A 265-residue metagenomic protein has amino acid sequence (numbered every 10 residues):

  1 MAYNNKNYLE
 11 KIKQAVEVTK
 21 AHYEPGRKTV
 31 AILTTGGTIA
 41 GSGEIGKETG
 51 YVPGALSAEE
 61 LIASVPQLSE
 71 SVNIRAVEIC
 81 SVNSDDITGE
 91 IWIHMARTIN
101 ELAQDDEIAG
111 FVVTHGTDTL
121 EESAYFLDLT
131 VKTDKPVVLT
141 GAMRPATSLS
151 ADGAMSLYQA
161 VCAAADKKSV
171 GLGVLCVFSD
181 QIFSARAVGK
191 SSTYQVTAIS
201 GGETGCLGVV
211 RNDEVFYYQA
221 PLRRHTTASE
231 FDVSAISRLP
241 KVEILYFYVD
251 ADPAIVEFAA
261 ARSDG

Functional and structural regions predicted by a protein language model:
A2-L102: ATP/NTP phosphate-donor binding region
R27-T29, L33-T34, S57-L68, S184-G265: Accessory alpha-helical/coil subdomains and C-terminal extensions that flank or cap enzyme catalytic cores
L33-T35, V113-H115, V138-G141, G173-S179 (+1 more regions): Short beta-strand segments
T34-A40, H115-E121, Q181-F183: Gly/Ser/Thr-rich loops at beta-strand to alpha-helix junctions that form or flank small-molecule/cofactor-binding
G41-S42, D118-A124, G153-L157: Short glycine/serine/threonine-rich phosphate/pyrophosphate-binding segments that cradle anionic phosphate groups
D105-L120, S263-G265: Short acidic, glycine-rich surface-loop motifs adjacent to enzyme active sites
V113-K135: Short Gly/Thr/Asp-enriched flexible loops that form oxyanion-binding sites at enzyme active sites
L139-N212: Internal gly/pro-rich beta-alpha loop/helix module that stabilizes soluble enzyme cofactors or their anionic handles
